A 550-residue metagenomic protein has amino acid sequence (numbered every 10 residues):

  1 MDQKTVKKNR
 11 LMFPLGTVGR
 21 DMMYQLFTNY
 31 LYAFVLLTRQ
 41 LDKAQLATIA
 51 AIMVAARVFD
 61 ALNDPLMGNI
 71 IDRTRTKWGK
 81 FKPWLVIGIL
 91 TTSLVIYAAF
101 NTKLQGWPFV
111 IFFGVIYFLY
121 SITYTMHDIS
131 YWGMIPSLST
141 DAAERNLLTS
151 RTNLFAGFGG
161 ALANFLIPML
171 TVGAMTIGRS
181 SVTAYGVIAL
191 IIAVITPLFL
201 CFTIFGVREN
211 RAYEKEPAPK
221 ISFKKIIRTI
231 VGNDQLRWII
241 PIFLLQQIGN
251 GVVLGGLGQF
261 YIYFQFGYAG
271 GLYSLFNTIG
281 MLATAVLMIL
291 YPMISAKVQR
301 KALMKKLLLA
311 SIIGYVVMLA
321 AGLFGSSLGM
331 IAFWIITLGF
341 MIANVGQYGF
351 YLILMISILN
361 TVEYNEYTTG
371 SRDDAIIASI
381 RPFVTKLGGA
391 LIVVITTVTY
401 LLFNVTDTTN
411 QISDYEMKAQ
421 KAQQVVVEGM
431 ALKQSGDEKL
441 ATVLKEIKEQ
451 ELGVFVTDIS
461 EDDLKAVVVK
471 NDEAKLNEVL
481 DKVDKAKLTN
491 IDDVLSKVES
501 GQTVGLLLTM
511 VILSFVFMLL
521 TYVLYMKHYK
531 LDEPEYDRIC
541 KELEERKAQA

Functional and structural regions predicted by a protein language model:
M1-A550: Membrane-embedded alpha-helical bundles of multi-pass transporters/translocases, especially carrier/permease families
